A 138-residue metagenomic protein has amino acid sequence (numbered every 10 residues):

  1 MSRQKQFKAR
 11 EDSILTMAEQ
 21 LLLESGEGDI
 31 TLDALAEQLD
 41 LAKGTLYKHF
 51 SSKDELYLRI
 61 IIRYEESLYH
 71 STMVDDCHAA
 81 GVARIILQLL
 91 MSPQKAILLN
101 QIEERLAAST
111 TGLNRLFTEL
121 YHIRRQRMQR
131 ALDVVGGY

Functional and structural regions predicted by a protein language model:
M1-S25, D29-Q38, E55: Basic, helix-initiating cap at the start of DNA-binding domains
S13, S67, G81, R127-R130: Charged catalytic carboxylate motif
E37, S51-S52, I62: Residue-level detection of the helix-turn-helix DNA-binding "recognition helix"
D40-F50: Short hydrophobic/aromatic patch on the recognition helix
L56-Y64: Alpha-helical DNA-contacting segments of helix-turn-helix folds
R59, H70-A96: Hydrophobic alpha-helical connector segments
Y69, T111-Y138: Amphipathic alpha-helical packing segments from all-alpha helical-bundle domains
L90-T118: Amphipathic alpha-helical segments used for helix-helix packing
